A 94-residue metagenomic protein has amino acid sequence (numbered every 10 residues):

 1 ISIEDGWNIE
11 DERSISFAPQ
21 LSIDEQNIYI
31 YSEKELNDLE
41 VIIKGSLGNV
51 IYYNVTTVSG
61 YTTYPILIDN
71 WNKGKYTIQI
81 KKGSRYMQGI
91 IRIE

Functional and structural regions predicted by a protein language model:
I1-I23: Transition segment at domain starts
L21-Y29, E35-L36: Short coil/turn motif common to extracellular beta-sandwich-like domains
E33-D38, W71: Short proline/glycine-enriched turn/loop motifs at strand-loop junctions of beta-rich domains
N37-V41, Y76: Short beta-strand/loop motifs in extracellular/secreted proteins, especially within beta-sandwich accessory domains
G45-N49, Y76: Short, glycine-anchored, charge-dense loop/turn motifs used at functional sites
N54-V55, I91: Short hydrophobic alpha-helix segments
T57-K81: Short, surface-exposed loop/turn motifs with a glycine/proline- and acidic-biased composition
Q79-E94: C-terminal tail/sorting-segment detector
